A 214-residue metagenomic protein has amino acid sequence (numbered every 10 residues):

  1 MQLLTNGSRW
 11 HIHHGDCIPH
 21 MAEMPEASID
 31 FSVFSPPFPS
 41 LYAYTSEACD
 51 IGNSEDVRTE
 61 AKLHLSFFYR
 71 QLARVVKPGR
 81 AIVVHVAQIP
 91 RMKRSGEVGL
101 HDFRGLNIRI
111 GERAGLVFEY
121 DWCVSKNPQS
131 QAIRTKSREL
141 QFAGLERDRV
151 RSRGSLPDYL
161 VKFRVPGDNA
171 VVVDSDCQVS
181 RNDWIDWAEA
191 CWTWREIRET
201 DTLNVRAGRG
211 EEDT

Functional and structural regions predicted by a protein language model:
M1-T214: Core catalytic lobe of class I
